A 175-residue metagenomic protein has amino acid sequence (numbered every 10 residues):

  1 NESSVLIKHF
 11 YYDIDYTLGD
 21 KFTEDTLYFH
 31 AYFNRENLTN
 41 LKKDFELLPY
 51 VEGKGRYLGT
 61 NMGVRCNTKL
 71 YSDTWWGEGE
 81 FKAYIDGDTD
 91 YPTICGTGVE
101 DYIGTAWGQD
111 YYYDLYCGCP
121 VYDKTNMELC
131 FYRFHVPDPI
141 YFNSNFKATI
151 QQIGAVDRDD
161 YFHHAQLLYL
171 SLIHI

Functional and structural regions predicted by a protein language model:
N1-L172: Beta-strand-centric surfaces of beta-sandwich/beta-rich domains
